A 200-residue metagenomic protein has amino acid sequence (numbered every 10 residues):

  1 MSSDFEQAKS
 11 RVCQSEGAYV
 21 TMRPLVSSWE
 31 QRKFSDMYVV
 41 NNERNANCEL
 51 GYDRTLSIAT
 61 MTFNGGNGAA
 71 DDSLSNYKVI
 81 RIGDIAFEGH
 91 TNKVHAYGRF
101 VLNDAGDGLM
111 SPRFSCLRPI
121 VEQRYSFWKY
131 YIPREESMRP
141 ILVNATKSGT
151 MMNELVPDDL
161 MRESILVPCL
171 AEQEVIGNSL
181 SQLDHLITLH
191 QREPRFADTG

Functional and structural regions predicted by a protein language model:
M1-G200: Feature detects amphipathic, helix-rich regulatory segments
